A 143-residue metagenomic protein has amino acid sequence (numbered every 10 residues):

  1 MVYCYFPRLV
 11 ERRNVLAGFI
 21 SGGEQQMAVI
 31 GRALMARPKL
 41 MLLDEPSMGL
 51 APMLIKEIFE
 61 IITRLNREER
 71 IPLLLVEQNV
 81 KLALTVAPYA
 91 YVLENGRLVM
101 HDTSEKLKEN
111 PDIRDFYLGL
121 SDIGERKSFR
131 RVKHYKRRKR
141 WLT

Functional and structural regions predicted by a protein language model:
I20, A33-L34: ABC ATPase signature
M35-K39: A short, proline-enriched helix->beta-strand linker immediately N-terminal to the Walker B motif in ABC-type P-loop
M41-E45: Catalytic Walker B motif of ABC-type/P-loop ATPase nucleotide-binding domains
K56-R70: Helical segment within the ABC ATPase nucleotide-binding domain
E77-Q78: H-loop/switch region of ABC-family ATPase nucleotide-binding domains
Y89, H101: Short, glycine/charged-rich "phosphate-handling" switch motifs in NTP-dependent and phosphotransfer domains
G119-T143: ABC ATPase nucleotide-binding domains
